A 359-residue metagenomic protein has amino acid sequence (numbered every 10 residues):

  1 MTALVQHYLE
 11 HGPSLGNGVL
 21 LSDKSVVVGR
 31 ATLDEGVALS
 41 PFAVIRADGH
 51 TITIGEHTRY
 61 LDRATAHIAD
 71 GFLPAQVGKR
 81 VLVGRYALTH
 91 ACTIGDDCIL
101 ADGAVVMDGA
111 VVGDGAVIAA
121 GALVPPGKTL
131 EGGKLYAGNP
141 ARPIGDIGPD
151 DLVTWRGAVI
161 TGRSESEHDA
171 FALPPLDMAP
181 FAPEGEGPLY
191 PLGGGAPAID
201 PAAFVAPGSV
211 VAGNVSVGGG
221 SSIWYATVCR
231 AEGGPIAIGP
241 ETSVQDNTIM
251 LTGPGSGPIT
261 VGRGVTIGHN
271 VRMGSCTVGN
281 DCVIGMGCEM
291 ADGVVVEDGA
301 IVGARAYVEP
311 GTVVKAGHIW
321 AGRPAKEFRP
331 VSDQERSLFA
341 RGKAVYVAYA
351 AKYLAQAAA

Functional and structural regions predicted by a protein language model:
T2-S14, D48, E56, Y60-V77 (+6 more regions): Glycine-rich hexapeptide-repeat left-handed beta-helix
F204, S221-S222: Non-catalytic interaction/regulatory modules that flank or connect domains
